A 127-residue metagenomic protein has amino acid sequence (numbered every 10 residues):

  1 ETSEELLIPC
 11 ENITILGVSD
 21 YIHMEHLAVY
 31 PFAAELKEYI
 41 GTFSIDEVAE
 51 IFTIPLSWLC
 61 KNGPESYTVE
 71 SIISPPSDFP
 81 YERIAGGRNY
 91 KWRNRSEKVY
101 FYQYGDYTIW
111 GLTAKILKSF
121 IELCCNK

Functional and structural regions predicted by a protein language model:
E1-I109, K115-L123: Unchanged
